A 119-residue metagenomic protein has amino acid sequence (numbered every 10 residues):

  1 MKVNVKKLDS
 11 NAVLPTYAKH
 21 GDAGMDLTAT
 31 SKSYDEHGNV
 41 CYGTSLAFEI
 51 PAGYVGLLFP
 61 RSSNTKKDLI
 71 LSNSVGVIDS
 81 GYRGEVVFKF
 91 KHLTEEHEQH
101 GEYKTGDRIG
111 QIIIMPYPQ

Functional and structural regions predicted by a protein language model:
M1-Q119: DUTPase catalytic domain/fold
